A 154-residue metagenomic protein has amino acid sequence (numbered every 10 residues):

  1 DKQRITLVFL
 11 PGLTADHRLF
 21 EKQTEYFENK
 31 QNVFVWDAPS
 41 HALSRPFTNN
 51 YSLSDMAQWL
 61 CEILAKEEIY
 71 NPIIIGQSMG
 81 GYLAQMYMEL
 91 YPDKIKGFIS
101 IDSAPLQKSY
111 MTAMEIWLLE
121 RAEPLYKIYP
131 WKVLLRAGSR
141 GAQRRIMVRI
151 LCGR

Functional and structural regions predicted by a protein language model:
K2-P46: Conserved HGGG/HGGXW glycine-rich cap/lid loop of the alpha/beta-hydrolase fold
T6, N32, Y70-I73, K94-G97: Structural signature of beta-strand start/N-cap positions in the alpha/beta core of ABC transporter nucleotide-binding
A15, S40, G81, P105-L106: Active-site micro-motifs of SAM-dependent methyltransferase domains
T24, L64, Y87-M88: A conserved amphipathic alpha-helix that caps or lines the catalytic cleft of carbohydrate- and lipid-modifying enzymes
F34-I75: Active-site loop/oxyanion-hole signature of alpha/beta-hydrolase fold enzymes
G76-G80, A84: Gly/Ala-rich beta-loop-alpha elbow adjacent to hydrolase catalytic centers
Q85-L90, I95-Y129: Flexible "cap/lid" loop of the alpha/beta hydrolase fold
S109-T112, I128-R154: Conserved alpha/beta-hydrolase catalytic His-Asp/Glu region
